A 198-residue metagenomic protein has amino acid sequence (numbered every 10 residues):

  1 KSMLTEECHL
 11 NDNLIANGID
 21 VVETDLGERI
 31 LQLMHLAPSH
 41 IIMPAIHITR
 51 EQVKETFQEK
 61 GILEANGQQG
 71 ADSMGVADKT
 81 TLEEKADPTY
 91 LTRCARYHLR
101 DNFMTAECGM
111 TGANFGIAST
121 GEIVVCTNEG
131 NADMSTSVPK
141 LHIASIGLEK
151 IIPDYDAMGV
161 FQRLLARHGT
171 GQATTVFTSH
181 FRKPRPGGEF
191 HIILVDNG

Functional and structural regions predicted by a protein language model:
K1-G198: The feature marks the mature, well-folded catalytic cores of soluble enzymes
